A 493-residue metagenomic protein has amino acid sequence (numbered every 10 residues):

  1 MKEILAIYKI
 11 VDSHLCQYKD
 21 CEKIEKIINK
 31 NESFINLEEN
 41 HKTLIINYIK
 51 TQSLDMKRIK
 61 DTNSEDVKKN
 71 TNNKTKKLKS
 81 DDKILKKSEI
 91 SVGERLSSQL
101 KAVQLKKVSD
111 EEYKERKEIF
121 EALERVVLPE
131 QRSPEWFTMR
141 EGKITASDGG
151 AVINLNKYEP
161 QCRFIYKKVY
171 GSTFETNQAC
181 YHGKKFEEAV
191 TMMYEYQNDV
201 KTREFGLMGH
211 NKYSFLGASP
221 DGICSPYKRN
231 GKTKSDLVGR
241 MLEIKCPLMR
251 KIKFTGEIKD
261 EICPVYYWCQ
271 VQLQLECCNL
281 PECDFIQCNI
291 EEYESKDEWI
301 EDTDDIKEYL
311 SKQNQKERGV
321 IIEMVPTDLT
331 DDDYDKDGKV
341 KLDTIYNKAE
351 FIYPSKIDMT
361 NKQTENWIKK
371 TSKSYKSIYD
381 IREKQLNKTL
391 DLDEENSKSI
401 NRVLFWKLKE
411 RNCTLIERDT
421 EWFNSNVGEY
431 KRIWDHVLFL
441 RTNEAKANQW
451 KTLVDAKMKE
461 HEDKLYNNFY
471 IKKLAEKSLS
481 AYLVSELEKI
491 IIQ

Functional and structural regions predicted by a protein language model:
M1-Q493: Accessory terminal regions of nucleic-acid processing enzymes
